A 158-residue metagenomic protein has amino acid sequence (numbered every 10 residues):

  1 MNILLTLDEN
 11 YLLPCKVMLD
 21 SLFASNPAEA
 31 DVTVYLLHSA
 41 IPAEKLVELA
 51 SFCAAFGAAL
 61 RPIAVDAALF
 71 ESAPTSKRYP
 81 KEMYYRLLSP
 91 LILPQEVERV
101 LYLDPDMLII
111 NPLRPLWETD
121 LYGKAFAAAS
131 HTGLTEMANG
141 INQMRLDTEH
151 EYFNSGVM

Functional and structural regions predicted by a protein language model:
M1-M158: Glycosyltransferase catalytic domains, chiefly GT-A lineage
